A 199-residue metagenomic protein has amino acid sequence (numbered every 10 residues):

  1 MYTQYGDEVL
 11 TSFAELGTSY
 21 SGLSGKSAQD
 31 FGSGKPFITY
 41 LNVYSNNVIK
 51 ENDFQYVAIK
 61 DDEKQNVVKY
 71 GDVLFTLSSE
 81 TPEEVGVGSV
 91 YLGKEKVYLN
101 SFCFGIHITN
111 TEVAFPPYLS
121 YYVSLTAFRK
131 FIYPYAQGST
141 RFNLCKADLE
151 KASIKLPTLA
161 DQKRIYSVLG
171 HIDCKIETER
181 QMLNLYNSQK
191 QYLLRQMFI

Functional and structural regions predicted by a protein language model:
M1-F13, Q181-I199: Short amphipathic coiled-coil heptad-repeat segments
M1-S24, K151, K155-L156: Non-catalytic DNA-recognition/assembly elements of restriction-modification systems
M1-T3, I165-I176, R195-F198: Hydrophobic structural patches
A14-S27, L41-V73: Sequence-specific dsDNA recognition surfaces
S24-S27, K96-C103, R129, A136-A160: A short glycine-rich beta-alpha junction/loop motif
K26, I49-D53, I176-S188: Short, tandemly repeated low-complexity microdomains enriched for cysteine and small residues
T39-Y40, D61-S124: A short beta-sheet element
